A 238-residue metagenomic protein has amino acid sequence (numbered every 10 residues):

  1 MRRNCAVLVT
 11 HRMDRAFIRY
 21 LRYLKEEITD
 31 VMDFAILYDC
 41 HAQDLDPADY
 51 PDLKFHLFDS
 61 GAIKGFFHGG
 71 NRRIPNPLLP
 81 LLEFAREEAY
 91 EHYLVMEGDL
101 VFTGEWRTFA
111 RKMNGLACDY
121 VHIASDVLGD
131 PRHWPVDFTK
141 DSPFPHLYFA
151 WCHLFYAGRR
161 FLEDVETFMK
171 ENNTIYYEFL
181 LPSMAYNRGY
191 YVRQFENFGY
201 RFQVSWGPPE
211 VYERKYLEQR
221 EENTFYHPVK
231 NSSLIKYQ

Functional and structural regions predicted by a protein language model:
R2-N4, E27-I36: Short loop->beta transition adjacent to catalytic acidic/histidine clusters or analogous donor-positioning motifs
N4-M13: A conserved hydrophobic helix/loop-capping motif in glycosyltransferases and polysaccharide synthases
R12-A16, Q43, L100-T103: Short acidic, S/G/P-rich loop/turn micro-motifs used as interaction or catalytic elements
M13-E27: Short, well-formed alpha-helical segments that are part of the catalytic scaffolds of diverse glycosyltransferases
Y38-Y90: Active-site-proximal specificity loops/subdomain of glycosyltransferases
Y90-D99: Short beta-strand-to-loop acidic/aromatic patch adjacent to the donor-nucleotide binding site
V101-S183: Conserved catalytic core of nucleotide-sugar-dependent glycosyltransferases
M169-Q238: C-terminal catalytic/acceptor-binding lobe
